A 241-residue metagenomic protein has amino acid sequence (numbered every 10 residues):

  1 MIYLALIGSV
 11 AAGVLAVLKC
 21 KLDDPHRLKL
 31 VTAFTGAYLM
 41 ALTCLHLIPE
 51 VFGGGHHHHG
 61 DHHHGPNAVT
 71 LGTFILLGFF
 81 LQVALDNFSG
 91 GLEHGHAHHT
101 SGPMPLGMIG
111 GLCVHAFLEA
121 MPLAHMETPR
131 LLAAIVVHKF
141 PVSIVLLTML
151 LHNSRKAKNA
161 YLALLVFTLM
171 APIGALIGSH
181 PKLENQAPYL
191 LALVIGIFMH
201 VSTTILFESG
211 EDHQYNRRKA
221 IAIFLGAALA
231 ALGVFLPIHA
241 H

Functional and structural regions predicted by a protein language model:
M1-H241: Intrinsically disordered, metal-sensing/regulatory segments
